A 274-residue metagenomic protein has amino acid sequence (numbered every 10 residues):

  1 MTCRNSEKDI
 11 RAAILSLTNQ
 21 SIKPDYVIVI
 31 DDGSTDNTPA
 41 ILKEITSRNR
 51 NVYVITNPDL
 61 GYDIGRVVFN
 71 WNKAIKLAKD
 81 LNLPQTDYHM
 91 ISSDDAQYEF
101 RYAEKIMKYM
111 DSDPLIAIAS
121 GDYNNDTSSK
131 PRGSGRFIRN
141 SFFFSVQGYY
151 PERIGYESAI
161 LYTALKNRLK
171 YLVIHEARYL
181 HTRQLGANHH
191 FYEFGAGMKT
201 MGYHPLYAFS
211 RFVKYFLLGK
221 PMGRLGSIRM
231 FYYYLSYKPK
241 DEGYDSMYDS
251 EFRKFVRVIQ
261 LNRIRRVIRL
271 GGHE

Functional and structural regions predicted by a protein language model:
L15-P24: Short, acidic, metal-binding catalytic loop of nucleotide-sugar glycosyltransferases
D31-A40, D59-G61, A96: A conserved acidic beta->alpha catalytic loop
K43-P84: Conserved donor nucleotide-binding strand/loop of the catalytic core
G61, Q97-S129: Conserved donor NDP-sugar-binding/catalytic core segment of glycosyltransferases
P84-Q97: Short beta-strand-to-loop acidic/aromatic patch adjacent to the donor-nucleotide binding site
R132-Q147: Conserved nucleotide-sugar donor-binding and metal-coordinating catalytic region shared by glycosyltransferases
I154-I160: Acidic donor-binding loop at a coil-to-helix junction in glycosyltransferase catalytic cores that engages
F191-E274: Non-catalytic, C-terminal membrane-associated alpha-helical segments of glycosyltransferases
